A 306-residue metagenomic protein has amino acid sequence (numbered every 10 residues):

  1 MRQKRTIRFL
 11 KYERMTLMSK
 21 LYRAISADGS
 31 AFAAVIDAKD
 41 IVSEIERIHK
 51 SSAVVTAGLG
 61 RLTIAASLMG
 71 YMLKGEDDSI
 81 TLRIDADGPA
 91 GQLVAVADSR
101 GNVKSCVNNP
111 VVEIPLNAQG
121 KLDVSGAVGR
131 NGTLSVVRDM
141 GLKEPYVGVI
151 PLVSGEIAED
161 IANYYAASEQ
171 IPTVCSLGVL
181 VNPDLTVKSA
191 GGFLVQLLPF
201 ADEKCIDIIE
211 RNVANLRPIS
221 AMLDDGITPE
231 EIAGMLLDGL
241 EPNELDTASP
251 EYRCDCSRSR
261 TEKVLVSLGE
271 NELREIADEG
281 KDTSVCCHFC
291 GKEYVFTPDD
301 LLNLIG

Functional and structural regions predicted by a protein language model:
R2, R14-D246: Interaction interfaces in information-processing and related assembly proteins
R5-T6: Generic short N-terminal amphipathic or hydrophobic helices
A214-G306: Cys/His-clustered metal-coordination modules, chiefly Zn-binding fingers
